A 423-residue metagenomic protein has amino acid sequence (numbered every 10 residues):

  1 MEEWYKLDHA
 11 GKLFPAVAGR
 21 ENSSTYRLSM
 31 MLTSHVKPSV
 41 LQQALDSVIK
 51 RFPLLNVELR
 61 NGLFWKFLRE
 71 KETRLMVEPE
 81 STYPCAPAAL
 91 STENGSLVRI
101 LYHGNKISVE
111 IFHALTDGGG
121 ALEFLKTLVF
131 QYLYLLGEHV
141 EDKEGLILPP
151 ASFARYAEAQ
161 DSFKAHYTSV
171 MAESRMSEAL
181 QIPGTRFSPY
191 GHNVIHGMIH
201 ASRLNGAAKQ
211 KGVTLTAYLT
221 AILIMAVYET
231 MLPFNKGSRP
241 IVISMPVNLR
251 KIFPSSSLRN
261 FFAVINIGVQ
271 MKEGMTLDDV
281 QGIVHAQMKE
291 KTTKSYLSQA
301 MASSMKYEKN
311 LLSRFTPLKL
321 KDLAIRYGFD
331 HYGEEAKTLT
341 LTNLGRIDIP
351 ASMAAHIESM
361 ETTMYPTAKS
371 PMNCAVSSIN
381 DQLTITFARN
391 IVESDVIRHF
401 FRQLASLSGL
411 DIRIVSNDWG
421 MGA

Functional and structural regions predicted by a protein language model:
M1-F64, E72-R99, E229-A423: Acyl-thioester-dependent acyl-group transfer interface
E2-A10, H103-K106, L115-E123, T127-A207 (+1 more regions): Non-catalytic, low-complexity flexible loops and terminal extensions
M30, E110-H113, N193, A208 (+2 more regions): Generic anion/oxyanion-binding catalytic loop in active/binding sites
T33-F52, E110-K126, G197-P233, I385-F387 (+1 more regions): Acyl activation and transfer enzymes in specialized metabolism, enriched for ANL adenylate-forming modules
F52-G62, G137-D161, A207-I222, R326-T342: Short, charge-rich amphipathic segments
L59-R69, L97, Y102-K106, E141-I147: Short, glycine/charge-rich beta-strand/loop segments that flank catalytic centers and engage negatively charged groups
I107, L215-T216, R239-I241: Alpha-helical scaffolds flanking conserved acidic
L128, Y132-L136, V227, M288 (+1 more regions): Short, well-ordered alpha-helical segments in soluble proteins
